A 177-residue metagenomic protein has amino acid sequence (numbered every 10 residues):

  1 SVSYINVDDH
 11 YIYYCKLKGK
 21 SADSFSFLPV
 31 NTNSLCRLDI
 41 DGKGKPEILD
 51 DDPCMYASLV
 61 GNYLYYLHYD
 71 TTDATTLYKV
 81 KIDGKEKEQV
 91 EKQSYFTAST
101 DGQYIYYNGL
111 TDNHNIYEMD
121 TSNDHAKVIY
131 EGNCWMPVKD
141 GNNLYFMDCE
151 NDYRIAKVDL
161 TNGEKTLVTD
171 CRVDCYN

Functional and structural regions predicted by a protein language model:
S1, G44-D50, K85-E91, H125-Y130 (+1 more regions): A short beta-strand motif characteristic of beta-propeller blades
S1-D9, D52-G61, K92-G102, G132-G141 (+1 more regions): Repeated scaffold domains used in trafficking and secretory/extracellular systems, primarily beta-propellers
N6-V7, V30, L59, Y69 (+5 more regions): Generic beta-strand structural signal
Y13-K16, Y65-L67, Y106-N108, Y145-M147: Residue position within the beta-strands of beta-propeller blades
S21-N33, Y69-T75, G109-H114, C149-Y153: Short, solvent-exposed loop/turn segments at conserved positions within beta-propeller repeat blades
N33-R37, L64, L77-K79, I116-E118 (+1 more regions): Hydrophobic beta-strand positions in blades of beta-propellers and related beta-sheet-rich domains
D39-K43, K81-K85, D120-D124, D159-G163: Short loop/turn segments that connect beta-strands within beta-propeller blades
